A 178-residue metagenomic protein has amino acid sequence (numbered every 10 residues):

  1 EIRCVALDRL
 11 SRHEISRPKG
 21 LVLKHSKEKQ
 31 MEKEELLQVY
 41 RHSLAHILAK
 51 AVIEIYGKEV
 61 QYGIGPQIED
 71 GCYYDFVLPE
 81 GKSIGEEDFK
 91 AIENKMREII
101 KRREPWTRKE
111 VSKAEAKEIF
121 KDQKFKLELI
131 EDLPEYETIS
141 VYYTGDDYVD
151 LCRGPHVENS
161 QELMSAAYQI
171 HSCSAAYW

Functional and structural regions predicted by a protein language model:
D8-L10: Short stretches within intrinsically disordered, low-complexity N-terminal or propeptide regions
R17-L21: Short, low-complexity intrinsically disordered segments enriched in A/P/G/S/L with frequent Arg, especially at protein
H25-V39, A51, I55, V60-Q67 (+1 more regions): Auxiliary tRNA-acceptor-end handling modules of aminoacyl-tRNA synthetases
